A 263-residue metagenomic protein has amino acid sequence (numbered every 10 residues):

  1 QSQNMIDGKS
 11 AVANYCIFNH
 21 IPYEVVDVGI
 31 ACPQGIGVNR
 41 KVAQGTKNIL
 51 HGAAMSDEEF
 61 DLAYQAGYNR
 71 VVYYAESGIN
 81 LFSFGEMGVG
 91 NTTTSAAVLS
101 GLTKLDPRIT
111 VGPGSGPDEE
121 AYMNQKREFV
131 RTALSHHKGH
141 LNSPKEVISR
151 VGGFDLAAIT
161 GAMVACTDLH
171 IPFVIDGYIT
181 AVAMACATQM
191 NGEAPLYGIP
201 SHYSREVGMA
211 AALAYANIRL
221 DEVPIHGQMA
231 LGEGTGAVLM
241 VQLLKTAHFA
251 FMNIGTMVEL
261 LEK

Functional and structural regions predicted by a protein language model:
Q1-K263: N-terminal loops that bind phosphate or other acidic moieties and the adjacent beta-alpha structural core
